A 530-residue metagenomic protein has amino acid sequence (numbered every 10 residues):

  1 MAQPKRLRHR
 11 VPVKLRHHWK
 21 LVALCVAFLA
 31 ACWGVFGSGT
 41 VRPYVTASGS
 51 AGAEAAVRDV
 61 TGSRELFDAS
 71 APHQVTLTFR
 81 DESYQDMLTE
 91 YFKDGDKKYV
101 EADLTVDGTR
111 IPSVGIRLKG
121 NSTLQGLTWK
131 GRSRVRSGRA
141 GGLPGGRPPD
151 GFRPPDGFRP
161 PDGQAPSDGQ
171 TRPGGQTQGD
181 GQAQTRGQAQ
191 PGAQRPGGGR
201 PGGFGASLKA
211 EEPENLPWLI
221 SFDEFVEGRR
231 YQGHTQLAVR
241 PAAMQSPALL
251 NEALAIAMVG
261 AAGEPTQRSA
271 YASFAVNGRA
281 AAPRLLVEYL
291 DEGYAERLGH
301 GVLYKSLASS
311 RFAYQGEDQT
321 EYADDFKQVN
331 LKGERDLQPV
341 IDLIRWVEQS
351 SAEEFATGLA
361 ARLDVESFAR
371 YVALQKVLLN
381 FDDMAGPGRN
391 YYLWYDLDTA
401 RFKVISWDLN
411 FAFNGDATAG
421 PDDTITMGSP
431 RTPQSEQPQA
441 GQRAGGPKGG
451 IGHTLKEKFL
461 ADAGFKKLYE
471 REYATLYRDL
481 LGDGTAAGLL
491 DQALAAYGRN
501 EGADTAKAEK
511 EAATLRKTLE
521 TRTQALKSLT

Functional and structural regions predicted by a protein language model:
M1-T530: Phosphate/dinucleotide-binding and metal-coordinating scaffold of catalytic cores in nucleotide-dependent enzymes
